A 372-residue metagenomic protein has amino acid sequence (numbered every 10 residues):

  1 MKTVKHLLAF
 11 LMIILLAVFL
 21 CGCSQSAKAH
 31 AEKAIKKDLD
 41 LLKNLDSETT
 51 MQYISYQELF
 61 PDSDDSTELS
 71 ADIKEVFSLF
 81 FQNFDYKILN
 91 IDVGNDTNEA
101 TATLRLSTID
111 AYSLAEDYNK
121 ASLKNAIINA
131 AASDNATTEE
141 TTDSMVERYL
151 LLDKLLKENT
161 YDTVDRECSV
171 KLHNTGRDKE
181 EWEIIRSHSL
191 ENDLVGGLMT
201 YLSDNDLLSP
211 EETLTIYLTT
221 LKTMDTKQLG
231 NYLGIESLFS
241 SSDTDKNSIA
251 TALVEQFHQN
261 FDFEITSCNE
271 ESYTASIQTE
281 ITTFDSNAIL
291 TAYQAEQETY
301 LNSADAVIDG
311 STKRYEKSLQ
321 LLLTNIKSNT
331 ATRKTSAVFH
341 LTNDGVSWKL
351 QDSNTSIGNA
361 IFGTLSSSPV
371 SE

Functional and structural regions predicted by a protein language model:
M1-L11: Bacterial N-terminal signal peptides that target proteins for export
L16: Cytosolic nucleotide-binding catalytic cores of signal-transduction proteins
F19-G22: C-terminal motif of bacterial Sec signal peptides marking the signal peptidase cleavage site
Q25-L79, N83, G196-E264, A288: Core segments of small alpha/beta cavity-forming domains
L42, L172, L218-L221, I326 (+1 more regions): Hydrophobic, Leu/Ile/Phe/Ala-enriched alpha-helical segments that form helix-helix packing faces
Y53-P61, D143-S144, T163-S169, N231-K246 (+2 more regions): Short glycine-rich, low-complexity/disordered patches
A71-L155, I249-N325, F362: Surface-exposed, charged secondary-structure patches
S122-S203, T299-K313, N329-E372: Short beta-strand edge/turn micro-motifs at domain boundaries
